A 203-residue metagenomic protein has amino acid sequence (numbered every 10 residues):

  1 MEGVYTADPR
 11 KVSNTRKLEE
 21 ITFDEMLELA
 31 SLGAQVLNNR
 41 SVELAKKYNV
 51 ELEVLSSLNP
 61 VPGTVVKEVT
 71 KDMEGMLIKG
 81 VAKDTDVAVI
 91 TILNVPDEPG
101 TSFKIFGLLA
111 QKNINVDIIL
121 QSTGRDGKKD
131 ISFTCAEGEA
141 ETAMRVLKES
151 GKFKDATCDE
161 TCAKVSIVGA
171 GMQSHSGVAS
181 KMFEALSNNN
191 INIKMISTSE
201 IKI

Functional and structural regions predicted by a protein language model:
M1-I203: C-terminal catalytic "cap/lid" subdomain
